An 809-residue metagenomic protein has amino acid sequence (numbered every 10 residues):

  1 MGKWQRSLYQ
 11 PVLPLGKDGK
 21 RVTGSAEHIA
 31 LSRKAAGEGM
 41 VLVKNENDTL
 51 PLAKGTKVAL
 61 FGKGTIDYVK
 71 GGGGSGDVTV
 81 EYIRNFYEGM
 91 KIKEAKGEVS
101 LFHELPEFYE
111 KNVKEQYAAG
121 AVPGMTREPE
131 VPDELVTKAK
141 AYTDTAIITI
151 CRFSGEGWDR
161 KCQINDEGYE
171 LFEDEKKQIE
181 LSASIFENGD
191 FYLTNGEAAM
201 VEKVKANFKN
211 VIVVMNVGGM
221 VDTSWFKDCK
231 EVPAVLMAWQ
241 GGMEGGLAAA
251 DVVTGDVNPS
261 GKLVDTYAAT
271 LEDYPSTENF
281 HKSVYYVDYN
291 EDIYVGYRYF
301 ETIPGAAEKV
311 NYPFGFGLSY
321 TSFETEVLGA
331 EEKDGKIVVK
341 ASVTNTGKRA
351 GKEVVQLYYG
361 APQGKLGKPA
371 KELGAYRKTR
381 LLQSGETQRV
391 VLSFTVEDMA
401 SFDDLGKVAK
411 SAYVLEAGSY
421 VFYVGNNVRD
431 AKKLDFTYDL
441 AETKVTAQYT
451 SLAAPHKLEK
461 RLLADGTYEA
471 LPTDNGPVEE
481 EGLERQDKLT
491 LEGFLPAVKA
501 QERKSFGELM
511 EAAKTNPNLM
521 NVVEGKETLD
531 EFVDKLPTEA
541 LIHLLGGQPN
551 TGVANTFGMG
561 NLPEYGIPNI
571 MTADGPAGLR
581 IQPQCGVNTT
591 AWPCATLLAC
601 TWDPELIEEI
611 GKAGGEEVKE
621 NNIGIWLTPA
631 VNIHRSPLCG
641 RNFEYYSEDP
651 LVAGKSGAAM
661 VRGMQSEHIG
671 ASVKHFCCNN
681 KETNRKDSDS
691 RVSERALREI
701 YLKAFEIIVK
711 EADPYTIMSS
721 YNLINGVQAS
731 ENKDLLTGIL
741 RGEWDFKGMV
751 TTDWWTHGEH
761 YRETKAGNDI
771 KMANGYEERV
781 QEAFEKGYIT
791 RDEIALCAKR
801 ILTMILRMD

Functional and structural regions predicted by a protein language model:
M1-D430, S451-D809: Glycoside hydrolase catalytic-domain context in secreted enzymes
D430-Y449: Short beta-strand elements
